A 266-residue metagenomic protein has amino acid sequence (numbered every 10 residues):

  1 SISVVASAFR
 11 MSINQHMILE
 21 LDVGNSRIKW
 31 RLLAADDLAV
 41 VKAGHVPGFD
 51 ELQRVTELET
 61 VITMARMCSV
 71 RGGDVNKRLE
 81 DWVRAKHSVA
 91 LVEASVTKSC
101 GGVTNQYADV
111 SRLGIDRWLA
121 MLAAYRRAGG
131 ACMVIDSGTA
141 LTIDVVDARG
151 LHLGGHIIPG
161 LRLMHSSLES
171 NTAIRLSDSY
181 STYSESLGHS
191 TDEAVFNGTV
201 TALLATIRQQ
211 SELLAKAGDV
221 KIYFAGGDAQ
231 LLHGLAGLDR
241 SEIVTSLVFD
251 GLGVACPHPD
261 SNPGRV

Functional and structural regions predicted by a protein language model:
V4-S7, M11-C100: N-terminal glycine/serine-rich phosphate-binding loop of ATP-dependent small-molecule kinases, especially carbohydrate
H16-L38, A124, G130-H152, L168 (+1 more regions): Gly/Thr-rich phosphate-binding beta-strand-loop-beta motif of the actin/hexokinase/Hsp70
R27, C68-K77, N197, D219-A236: Glycine-rich phosphate-binding loops at beta-strand->alpha-helix junctions
V40, H87-A94, H152-I157, R240-F249: Short hydrophobic/aromatic-enriched beta-strand-loop microsegments
S99-C132, F249-D260: Conserved phosphate-binding catalytic cores of ATP/NTP-utilizing and phosphoryl-transfer enzymes
L122, R126-G129, L153-V195, A255 (+1 more regions): Glycine-rich phosphate-binding loop plus the immediately following alpha-helix
A173, S241-R265: Glycine-rich phosphate-binding/hydrolytic loop that grips phosphoryl groups
Y183-K221, L231, S241: Adenine-nucleotide phosphate-binding core of ATP-dependent small-molecule kinases
